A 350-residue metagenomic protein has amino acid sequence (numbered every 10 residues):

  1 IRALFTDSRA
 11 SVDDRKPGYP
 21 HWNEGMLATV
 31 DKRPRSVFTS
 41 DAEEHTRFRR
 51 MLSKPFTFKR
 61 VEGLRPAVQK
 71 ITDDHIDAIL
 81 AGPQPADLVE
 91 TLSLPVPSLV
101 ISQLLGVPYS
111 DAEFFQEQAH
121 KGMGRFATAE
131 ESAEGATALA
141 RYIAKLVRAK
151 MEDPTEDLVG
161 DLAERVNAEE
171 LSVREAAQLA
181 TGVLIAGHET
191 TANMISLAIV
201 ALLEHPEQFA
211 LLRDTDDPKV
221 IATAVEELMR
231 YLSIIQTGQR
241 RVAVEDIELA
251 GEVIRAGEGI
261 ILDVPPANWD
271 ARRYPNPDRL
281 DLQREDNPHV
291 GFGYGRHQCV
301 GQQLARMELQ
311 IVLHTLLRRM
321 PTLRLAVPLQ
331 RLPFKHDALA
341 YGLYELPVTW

Functional and structural regions predicted by a protein language model:
I1-W350: Cytochrome P450
